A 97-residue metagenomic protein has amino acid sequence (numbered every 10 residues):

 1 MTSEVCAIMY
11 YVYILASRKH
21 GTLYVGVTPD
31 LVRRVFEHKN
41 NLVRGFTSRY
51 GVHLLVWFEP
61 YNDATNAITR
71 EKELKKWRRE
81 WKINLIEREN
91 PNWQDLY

Functional and structural regions predicted by a protein language model:
M1-K72, E80, L85, E89-Y97: GIY-YIG nuclease catalytic motif and its immediate N-terminal context
K75: Catalytic/regulatory signature loops of cyclic-dinucleotide turnover enzymes and related class III nucleotidyl cyclases
